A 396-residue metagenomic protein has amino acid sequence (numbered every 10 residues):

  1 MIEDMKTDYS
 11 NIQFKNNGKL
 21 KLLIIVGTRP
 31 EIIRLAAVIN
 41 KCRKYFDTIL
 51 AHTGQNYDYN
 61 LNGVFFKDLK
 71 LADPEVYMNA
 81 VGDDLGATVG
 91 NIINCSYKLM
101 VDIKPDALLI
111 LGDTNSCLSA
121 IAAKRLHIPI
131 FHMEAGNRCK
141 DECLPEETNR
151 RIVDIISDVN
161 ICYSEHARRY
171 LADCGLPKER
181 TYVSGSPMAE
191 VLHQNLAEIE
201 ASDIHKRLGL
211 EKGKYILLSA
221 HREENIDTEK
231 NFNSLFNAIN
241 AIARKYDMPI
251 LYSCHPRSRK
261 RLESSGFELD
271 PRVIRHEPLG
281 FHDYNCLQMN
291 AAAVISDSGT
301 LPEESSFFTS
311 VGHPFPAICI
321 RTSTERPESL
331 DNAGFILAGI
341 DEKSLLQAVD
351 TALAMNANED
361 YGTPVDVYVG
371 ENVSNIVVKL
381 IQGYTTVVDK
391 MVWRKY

Functional and structural regions predicted by a protein language model:
I2-M5, A354-Y396: C-terminal amphipathic helix plus adjacent low-complexity, charged tail appended to glycosyltransferase catalytic
I2-N11, Q55-N60, N79, I156-K230 (+1 more regions): A nucleotide-sugar donor-handling region in carbohydrate enzymes
G18-V26, E31-V38, Y45, F65 (+1 more regions): Active-site and donor-binding regions of nucleotide-sugar-utilizing enzymes
D47-N56: A short beta-strand-loop structural module common to alpha/beta enzyme folds
Q55, G63-F65, E200-N290, K395: Donor-nucleotide binding loops and adjacent catalytic segments primarily of GT-B fold Leloir glycosyltransferases
M78-N79, C162, I274-P278, I336-I340: Short acidic-hydrophobic, aromatic-tinged amphipathic segments that line or gate anion-handling sites
I110-L111, C117-A120, H132-M133, N160 (+1 more regions): A donor-sugar binding/catalytic signature common to diverse glycosyltransferases and related nucleotide-sugar
R326-A352, G362-S374: Change "using UDP/GDP/dTDP sugars" to "using nucleotide sugars
